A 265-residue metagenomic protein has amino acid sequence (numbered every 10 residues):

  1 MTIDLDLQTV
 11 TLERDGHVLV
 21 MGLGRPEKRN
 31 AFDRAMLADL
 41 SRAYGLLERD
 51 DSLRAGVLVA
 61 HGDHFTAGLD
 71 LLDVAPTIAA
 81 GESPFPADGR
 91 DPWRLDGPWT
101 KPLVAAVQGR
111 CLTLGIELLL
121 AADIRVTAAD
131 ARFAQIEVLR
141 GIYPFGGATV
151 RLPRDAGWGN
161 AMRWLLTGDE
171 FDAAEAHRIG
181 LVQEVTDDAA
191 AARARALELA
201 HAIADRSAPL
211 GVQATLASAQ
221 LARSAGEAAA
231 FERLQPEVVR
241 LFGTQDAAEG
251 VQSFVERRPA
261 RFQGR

Functional and structural regions predicted by a protein language model:
M1-H61: Conserved CoA-thioester-binding segment of acyl-CoA-metabolizing enzymes
P26, V126-A131, V182-E232, Q245 (+1 more regions): C-terminal long alpha-helix characteristic of the crotonase
L37-S41, G45, L71-C111, V150: An acidic, glycine-rich surface segment that forms the CoA-thioester-binding/catalytic face of crotonase-fold enzymes
L71, T149, W158-A161, R193 (+4 more regions): A general structural signal for well-ordered alpha-helical segments in protein cores
P92-P98, A106, L112-L165, R195-L199: CoA-thioester-processing core
T113, D169-E175: Acidic, divalent-metal-coordinating active-site segment for phosphoryl/phosphodiester hydrolysis, typified by short
